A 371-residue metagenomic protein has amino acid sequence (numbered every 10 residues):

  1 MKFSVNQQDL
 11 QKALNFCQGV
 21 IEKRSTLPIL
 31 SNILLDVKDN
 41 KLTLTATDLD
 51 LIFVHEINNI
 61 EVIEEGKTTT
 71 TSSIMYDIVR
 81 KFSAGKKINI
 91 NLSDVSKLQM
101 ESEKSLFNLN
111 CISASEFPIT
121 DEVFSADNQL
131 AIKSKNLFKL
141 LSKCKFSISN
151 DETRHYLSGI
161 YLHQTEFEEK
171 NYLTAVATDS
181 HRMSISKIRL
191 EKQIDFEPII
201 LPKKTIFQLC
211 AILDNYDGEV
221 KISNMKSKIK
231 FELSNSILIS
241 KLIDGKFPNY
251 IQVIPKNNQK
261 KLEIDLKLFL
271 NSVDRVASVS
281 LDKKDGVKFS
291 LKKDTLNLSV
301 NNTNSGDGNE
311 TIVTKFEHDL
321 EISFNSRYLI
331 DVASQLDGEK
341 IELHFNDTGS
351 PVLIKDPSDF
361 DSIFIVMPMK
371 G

Functional and structural regions predicted by a protein language model:
M1-G371: Structural preference for solvent-exposed beta-strand-turn elements and adjacent flexible terminal/loop segments within
